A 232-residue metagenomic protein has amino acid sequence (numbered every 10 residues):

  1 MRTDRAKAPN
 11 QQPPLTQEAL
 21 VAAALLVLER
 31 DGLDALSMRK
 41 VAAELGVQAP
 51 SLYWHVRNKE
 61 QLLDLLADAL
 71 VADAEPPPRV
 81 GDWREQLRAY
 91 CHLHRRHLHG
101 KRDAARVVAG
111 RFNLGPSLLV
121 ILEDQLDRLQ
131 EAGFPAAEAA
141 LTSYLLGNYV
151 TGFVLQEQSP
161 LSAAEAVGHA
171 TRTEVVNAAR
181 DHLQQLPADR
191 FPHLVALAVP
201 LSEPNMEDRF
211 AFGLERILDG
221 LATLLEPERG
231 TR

Functional and structural regions predicted by a protein language model:
M1-K40, E44-V47, V56-D64: Basic, helix-initiating cap at the start of DNA-binding domains
M1-L15, E75, R79, A188-P200 (+1 more regions): N-terminal intrinsically disordered/low-complexity leader segments
E18-L26, R30-D31, Q61-P76, E85-L93 (+1 more regions): Alpha-helical structural segments
A67, R95-S117, E123-D124, L155-S162 (+1 more regions): Amphipathic alpha-helical segments used for helix-helix packing
E75-V120, A136-A139, S143-L146: Hydrophobic alpha-helical connector segments
I121-Y149, F153-R180, S202, L221-R229: Hydrophobic alpha-helical bundle segments that form small-molecule/ligand-binding pockets
P200-R232: Transmembrane-helix exit segments and adjacent C-terminal regions of multi-pass membrane proteins
